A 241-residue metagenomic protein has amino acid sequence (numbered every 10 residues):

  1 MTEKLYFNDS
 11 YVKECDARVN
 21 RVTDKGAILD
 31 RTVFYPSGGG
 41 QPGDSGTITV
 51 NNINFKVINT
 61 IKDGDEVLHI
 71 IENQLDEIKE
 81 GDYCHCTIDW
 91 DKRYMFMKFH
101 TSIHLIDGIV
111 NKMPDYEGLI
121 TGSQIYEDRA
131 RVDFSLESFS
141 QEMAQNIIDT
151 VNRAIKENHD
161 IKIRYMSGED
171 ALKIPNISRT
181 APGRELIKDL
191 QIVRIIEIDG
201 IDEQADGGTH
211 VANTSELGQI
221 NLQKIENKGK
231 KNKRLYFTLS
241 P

Functional and structural regions predicted by a protein language model:
M1-P241: Active-/binding-site microenvironments in catalytic and ligand-binding cores
